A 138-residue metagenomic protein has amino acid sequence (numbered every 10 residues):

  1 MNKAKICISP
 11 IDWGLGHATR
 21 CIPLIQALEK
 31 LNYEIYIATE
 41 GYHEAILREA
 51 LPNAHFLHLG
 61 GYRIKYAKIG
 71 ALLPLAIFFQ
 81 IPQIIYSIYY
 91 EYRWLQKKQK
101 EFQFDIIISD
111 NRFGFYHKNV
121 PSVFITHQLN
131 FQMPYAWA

Functional and structural regions predicted by a protein language model:
K3-K5, D12, L31, I35-Q83: Conserved nucleotide-sugar phosphate-binding/catalytic loop shared by glycosyltransferases and other
C7, E34-Y36, I106, V123: A structural signal for isolated positions on well-ordered beta-strands in alpha/beta enzyme cores
P10-I22: A short, glycine/small-residue-rich beta-strand->loop->alpha-helix junction that serves as a flexible
W13-G14, P82-S87, Y135-A138: Short, flexible loop segments at the rims of nucleotide/cofactor-binding pockets, characterized by
I25, E29: Gly/Ala-rich phosphate-binding loop of Rossmann-like dinucleotide-binding domains, activating on the conserved
H43-I46, I107-N119: An aromatic- and histidine-rich active-site surface loop
L72-G114: Conserved nucleotide-sugar donor-binding subdomain of glycosyltransferases
K118-A138: Active-site-proximal region of nucleotide-activated glycan assembly enzymes, centered on histidine/acidic-rich loops
